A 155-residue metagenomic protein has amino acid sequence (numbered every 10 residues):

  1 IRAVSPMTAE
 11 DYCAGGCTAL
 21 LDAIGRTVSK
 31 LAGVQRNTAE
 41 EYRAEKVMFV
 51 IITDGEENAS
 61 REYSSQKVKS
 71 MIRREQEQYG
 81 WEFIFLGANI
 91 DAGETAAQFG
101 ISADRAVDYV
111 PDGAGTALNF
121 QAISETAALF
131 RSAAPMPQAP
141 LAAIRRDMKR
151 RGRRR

Functional and structural regions predicted by a protein language model:
I1-R155: Acidic, low-complexity intrinsically disordered regions
